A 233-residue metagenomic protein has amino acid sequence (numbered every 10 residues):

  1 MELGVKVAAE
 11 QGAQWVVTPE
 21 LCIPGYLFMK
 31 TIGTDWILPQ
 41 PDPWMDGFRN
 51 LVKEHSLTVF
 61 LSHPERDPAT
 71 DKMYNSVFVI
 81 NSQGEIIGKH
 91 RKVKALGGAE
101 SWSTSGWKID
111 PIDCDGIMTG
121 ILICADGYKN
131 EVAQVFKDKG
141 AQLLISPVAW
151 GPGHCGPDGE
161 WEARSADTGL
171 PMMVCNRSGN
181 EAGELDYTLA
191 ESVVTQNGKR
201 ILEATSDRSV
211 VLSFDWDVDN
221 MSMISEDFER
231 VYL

Functional and structural regions predicted by a protein language model:
E2-Q83, G151-L170: Cys-nucleophile CN-hydrolase/nitrilase-fold catalytic domain and related Cys-dependent amidase chemistry that acts on
Q40-F60, Y128-L212: CN hydrolase (nitrilase-like) catalytic-core segments centered on the catalytic cysteine and neighboring Lys/Glu
P68-Q142, V148, G153-A163, T188 (+1 more regions): Active-site catalytic loop in hydrolytic enzyme cores
S76-V79, K89, I109-P111, V174 (+3 more regions): Conserved hydrophobic/aromatic beta-strand scaffold that supports enzyme active sites
